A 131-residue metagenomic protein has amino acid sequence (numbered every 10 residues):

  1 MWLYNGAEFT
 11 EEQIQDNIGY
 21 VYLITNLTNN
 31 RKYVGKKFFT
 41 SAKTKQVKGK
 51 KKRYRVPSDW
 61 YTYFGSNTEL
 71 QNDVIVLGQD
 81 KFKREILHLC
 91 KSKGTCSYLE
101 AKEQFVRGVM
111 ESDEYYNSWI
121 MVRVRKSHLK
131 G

Functional and structural regions predicted by a protein language model:
M1-G131: Structure-specific nucleic-acid interaction/processing domains
